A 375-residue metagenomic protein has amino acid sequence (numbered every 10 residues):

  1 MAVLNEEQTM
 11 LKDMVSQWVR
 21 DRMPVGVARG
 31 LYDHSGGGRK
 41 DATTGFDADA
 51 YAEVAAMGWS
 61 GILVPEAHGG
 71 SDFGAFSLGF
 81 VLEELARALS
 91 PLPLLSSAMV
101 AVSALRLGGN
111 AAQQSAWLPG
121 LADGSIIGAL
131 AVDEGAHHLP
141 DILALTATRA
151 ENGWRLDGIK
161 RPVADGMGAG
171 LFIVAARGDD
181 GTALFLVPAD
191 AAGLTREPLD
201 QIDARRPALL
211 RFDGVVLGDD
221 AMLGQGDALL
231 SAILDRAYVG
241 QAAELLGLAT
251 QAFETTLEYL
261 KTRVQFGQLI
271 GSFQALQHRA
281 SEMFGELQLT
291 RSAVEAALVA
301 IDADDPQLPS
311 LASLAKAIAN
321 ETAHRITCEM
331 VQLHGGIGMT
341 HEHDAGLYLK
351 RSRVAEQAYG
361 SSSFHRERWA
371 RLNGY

Functional and structural regions predicted by a protein language model:
M1-R87, G108-A111, G120, G124 (+2 more regions): Alpha-helical interface subdomain recognition
D72-V81, L139-L143, V187, V216-L217 (+1 more regions): Structural signature of FAD isoalloxazine-binding scaffolds in flavoprotein oxidoreductases
A88-S97: Short, flexible active-site-proximal loops enriched in glycine and acidic residues
R106-G109, T148, V174-R177, L186-A189 (+1 more regions): Short beta-strand-to-turn element immediately C-terminal to the catalytic PLP-Schiff-base lysine in fold type I
G124-G135: A short, Trp-centered hydrophobic/proline-enriched beta-strand micro-motif
A131, D157-L194: A short core secondary-structure module
L139-D157: Cytochrome P450 C-terminal beta-domain/meander region
I142-A144, P162-V163, P188-M222: Flexible, small-/acidic-enriched active-site or ligand-binding loops
